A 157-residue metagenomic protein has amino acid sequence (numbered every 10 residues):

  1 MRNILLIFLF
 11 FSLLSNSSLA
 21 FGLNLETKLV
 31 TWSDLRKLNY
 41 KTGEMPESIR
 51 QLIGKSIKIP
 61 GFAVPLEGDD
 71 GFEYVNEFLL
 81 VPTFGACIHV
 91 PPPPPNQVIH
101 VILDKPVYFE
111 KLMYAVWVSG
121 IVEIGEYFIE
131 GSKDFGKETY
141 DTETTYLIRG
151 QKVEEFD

Functional and structural regions predicted by a protein language model:
I4-L14: Sec-dependent N-terminal signal peptides
A20-D157: OB-fold and OB-like single-stranded nucleic-acid-recognition modules and their adjacent interaction interfaces
